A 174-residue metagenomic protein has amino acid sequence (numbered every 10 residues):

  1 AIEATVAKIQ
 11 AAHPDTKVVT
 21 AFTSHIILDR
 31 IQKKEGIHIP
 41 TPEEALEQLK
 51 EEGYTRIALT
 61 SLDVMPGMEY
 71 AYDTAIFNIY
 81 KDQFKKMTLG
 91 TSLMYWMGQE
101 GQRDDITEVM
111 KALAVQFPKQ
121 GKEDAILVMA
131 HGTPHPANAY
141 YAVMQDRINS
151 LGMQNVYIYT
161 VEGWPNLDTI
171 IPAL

Functional and structural regions predicted by a protein language model:
A1-L174: Extended amphipathic ligand-handling, pore-lining, and cofactor/metal-binding catalytic surfaces
